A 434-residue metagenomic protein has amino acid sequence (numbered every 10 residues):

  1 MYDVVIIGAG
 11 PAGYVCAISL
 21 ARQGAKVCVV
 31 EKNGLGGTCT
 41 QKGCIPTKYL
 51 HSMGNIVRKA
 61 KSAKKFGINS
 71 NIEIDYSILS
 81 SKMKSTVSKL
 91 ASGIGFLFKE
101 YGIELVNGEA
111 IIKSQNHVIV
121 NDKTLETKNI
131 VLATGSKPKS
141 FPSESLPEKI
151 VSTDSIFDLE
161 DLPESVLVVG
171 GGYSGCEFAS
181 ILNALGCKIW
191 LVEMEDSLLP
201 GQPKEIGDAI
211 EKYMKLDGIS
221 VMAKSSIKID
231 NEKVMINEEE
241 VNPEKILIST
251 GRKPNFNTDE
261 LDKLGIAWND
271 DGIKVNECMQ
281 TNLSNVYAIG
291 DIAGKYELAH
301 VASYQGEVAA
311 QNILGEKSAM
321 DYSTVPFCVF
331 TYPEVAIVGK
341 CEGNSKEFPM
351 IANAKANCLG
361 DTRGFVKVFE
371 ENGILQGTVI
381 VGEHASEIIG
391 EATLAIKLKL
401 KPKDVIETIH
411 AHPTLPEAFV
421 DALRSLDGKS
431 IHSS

Functional and structural regions predicted by a protein language model:
M1-A12, L162-G172: Beta1/beta-strand and adjacent pyrophosphate-binding region of the FAD-binding site in flavoprotein oxidoreductases
Y2, I18-A25, V30-L162, W190 (+7 more regions): Glycine-rich flavin
Y2, I7-N33, I45, Y49-I56 (+1 more regions): Flexible, glycine-rich terminal cap/loop adjacent to redox cofactors in electron-transfer oxidoreductases
V5-I7, A110, L125-G135, V168-V169 (+3 more regions): Short hydrophobic core segments
A12-C16, T38, I150, G175-F178 (+2 more regions): Short glycine/serine/threonine-rich phosphate/pyrophosphate-binding segments that cradle anionic phosphate groups
C44, T134-K188, V192, D262-L264 (+1 more regions): Glycine-rich dinucleotide-binding loop and its adjacent helix/turn
P147-P163, V241-N312: FAD-site-proximal beta/loop scaffold in flavoenzymes
A209, I289-C341, H412, P416-S434: A conserved FAD-binding loop/helix module that cradles the flavin
